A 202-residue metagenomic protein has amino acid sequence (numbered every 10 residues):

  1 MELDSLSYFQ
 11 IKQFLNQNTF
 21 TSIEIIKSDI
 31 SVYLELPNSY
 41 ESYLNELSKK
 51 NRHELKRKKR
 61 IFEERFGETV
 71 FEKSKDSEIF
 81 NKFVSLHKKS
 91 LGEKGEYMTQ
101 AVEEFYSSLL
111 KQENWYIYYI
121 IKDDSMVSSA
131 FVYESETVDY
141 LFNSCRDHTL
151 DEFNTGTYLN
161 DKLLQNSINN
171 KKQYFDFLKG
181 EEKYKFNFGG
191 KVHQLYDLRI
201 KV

Functional and structural regions predicted by a protein language model:
M1-E24, T137-V192: Acyl-donor binding region in acyl/amide transferases
L6-D151: A conserved beta-strand-loop-helix scaffold within acyl/acetyltransferase catalytic domains
I26-S31, V192-V202: Conserved catalytic-core motifs of GNAT/GCN5-like acyltransferases
G67, W115, K172, H193-Q194: Secondary-structure boundary/capping residues
E78, K183-Y184, K201-V202: Short secondary-structure capping/turn micro-motifs that flank functional sites
V102-F105, L109, K162, R199-V202: Repeat-unit-sized solenoid/scaffold elements
